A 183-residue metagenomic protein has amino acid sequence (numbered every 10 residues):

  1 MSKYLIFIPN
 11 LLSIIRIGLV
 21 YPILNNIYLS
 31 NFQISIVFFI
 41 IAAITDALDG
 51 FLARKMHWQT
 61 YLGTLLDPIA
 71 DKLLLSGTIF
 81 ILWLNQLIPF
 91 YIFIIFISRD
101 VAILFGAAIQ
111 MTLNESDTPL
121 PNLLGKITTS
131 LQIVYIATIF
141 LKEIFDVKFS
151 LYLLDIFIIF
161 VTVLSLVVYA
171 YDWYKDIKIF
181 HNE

Functional and structural regions predicted by a protein language model:
M1-E183: Alpha-helical transmembrane bundles and membrane-interface segments of multipass inner-membrane proteins
